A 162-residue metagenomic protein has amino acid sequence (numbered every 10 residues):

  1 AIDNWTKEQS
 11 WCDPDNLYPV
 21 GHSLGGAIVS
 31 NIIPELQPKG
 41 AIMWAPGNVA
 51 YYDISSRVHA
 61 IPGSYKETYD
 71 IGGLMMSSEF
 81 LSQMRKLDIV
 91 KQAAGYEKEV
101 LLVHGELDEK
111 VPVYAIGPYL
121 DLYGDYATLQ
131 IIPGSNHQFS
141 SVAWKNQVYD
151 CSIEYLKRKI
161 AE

Functional and structural regions predicted by a protein language model:
A1-S10: Alpha/beta-hydrolase active-site loop
T6-K7, L156-E162: Short, hydrophobic alpha-helical segments
Q9-W11, A93-A94: Glycine-rich helix-loop-beta junction characteristic of Rossmann-like nucleotide cofactor-binding loops
W11-H22: Alpha/beta-hydrolase fold nucleophile elbow
C12, I28-V29, V111: Hydrophobic aliphatic residue packing
G21-G25, V29: Gly/Ala-rich beta-loop-alpha elbow adjacent to hydrolase catalytic centers
I32-I33: Aromatic pocket-lining residues of Rossmann-like dinucleotide-binding sites
L36-P118, L122-I131, N136-Y149, I153-K159: The alpha/beta-hydrolase serine catalytic core
